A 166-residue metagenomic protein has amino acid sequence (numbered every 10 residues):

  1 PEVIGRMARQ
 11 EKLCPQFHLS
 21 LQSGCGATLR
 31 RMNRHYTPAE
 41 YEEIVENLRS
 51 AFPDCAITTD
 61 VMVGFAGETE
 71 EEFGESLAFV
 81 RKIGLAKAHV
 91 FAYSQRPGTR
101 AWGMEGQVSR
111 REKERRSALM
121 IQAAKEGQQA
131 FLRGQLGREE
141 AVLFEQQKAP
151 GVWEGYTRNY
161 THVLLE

Functional and structural regions predicted by a protein language model:
P1-K87, Y93-E112: Conserved non-cysteine loop/helix-boundary elements of the Radical SAM core domain that shape
G103-E166: Terminal RNA-binding accessory module
